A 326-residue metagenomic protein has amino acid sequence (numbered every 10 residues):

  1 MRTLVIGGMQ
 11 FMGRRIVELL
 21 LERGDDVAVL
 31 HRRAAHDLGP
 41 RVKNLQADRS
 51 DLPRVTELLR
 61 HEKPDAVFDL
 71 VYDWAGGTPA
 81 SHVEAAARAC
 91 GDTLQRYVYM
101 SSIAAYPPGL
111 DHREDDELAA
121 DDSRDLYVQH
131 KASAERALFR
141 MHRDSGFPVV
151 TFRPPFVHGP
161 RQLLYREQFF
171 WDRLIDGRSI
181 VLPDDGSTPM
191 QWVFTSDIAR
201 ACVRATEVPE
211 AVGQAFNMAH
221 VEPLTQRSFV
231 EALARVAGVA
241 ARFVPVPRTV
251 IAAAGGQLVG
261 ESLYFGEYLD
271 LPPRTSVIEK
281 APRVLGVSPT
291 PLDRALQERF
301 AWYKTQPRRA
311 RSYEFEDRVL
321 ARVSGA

Functional and structural regions predicted by a protein language model:
T3-R23: N-terminal Rossmann NAD(P)H-binding glycine-rich loop of SDR-like oxidoreductase domains
I6-G7, G159, P183-T188, F216-P223 (+2 more regions): Glycine-rich Rossmann NAD(P)(H)-binding loop
H36-G39, K43-D92, Y99, Y106: NAD(P)H-binding glycine-rich loop region in Rossmannoid oxidoreductase-like domains and their noncatalytic homologs
E84-A132, R140-D144, V150: Conserved Rossmann-fold NAD(P)-dependent oxidoreductase catalytic core, especially the SDR/UDP-sugar
V150-F169: Flexible, glycine-rich beta-alpha linker
L164-F170, P183-T206, G213-Q214: Substrate-positioning beta->alpha
T195, A254-S288, Q306-R308, F315: Conserved C-terminal active-site "lid" loop/helix of NAD(P)H-dependent oxidoreductases that clamps the redox cofactor
R204-F265, Q297-F300, P307-A326: Mid/C-terminal beta-alpha module of Rossmann-like enzyme folds, strongest in SDR-family dehydrogenases/epimerases
